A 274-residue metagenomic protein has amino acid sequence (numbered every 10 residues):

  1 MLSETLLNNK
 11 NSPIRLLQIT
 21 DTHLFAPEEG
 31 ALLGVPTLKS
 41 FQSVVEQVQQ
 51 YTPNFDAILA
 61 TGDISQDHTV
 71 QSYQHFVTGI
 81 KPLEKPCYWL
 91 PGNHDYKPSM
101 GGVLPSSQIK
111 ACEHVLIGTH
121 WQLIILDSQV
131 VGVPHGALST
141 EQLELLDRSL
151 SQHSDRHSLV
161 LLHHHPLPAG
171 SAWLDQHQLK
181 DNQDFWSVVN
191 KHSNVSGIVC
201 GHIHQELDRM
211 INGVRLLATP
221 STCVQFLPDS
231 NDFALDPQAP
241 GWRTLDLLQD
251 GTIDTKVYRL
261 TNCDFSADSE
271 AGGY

Functional and structural regions predicted by a protein language model:
M1-H75, A169: N-terminal active-site segment of His-dependent metallophosphoesterases
M1-L2, L7-S12, R243-Y274: A short C-terminal boundary segment appended to hydrolase-like catalytic domains
P13-A26, H120-V130, L159-L161, V214-P220 (+1 more regions): Active-site-proximal beta-strand elements of phosphoester/diester hydrolases
Q18-T20, D56-D63, C87-N93, L159-L162 (+2 more regions): Active-site neighborhood of phospho(di)ester-bond hydrolases with catalytic His/Asp-centered motifs
T20-S40, Q66, Y96-I109, V131-T140 (+1 more regions): Acidic/histidine-rich helix-loop elements that form or flank divalent-metal/phosphate-binding sites at the catalytic
A60-K81, Y96-I109, S171-L174, L207-N212: Metal-dependent catalytic neighborhoods of phosphoester/phosphodiester hydrolases
G118-S158, L174-Q183, L235: Binuclear metal-dependent hydrolase catalytic cores centered on His/Asp/Glu-rich metal-binding motifs
L174-T244: Conserved beta-sheet core of the metallophosphoesterase superfamily
